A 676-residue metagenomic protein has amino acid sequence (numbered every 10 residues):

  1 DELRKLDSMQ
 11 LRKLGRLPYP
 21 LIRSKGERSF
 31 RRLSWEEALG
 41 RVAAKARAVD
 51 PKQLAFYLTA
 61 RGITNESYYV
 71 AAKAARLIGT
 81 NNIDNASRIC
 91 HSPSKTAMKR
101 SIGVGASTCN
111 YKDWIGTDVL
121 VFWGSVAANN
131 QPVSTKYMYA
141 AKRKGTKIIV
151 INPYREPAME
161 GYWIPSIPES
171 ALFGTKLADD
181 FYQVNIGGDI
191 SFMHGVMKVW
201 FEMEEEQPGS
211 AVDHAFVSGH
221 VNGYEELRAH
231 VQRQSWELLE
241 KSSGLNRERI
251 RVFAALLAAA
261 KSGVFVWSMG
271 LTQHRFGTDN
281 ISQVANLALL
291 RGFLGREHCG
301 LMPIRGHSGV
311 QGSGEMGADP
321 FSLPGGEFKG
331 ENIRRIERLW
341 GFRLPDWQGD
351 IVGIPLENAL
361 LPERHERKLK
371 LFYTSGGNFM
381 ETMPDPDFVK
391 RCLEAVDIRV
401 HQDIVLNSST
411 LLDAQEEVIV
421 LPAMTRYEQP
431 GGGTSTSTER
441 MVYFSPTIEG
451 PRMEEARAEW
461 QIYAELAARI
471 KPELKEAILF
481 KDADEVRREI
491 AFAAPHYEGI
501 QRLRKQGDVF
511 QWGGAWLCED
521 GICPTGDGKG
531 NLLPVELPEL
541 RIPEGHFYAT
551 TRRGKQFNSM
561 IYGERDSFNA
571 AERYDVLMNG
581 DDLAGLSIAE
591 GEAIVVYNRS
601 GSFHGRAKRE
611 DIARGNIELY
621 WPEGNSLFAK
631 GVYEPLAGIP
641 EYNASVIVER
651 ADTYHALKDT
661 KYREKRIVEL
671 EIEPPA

Functional and structural regions predicted by a protein language model:
D1-S29, L39: Low-complexity, highly charged intrinsically disordered N-terminal segments that act as targeting/localization
E2-K5, L11-R12, K142-G145, M159-A260: Long, well-ordered, tryptophan-enriched scaffold segments
K13, A71-P168, H194, K241 (+3 more regions): Extended redox/cofactor-interaction regions of prokaryotic respiratory oxidoreductases
S24-R28, D179, K198, E202-R247 (+5 more regions): N-terminal leader/propeptide and maturation segments of large enzyme subunits in energy/redox metabolism and hydrolases
A38-L54, C109-D118, A141-K144, H230 (+2 more regions): Glycine-rich phosphate/diphosphate-binding loops that line cofactor/substrate pockets in enzymes
L58-Y68, V126-N129, L271-Q273, N378-E381: Gly/Ser/Thr-rich loops at beta-strand to alpha-helix junctions that form or flank small-molecule/cofactor-binding
Y111, I419, Y427-R452, I462-E473 (+1 more regions): Glycine/threonine-rich phosphate-binding loop and adjacent beta-strand/alpha-helix elements that clamp
I448-E449, M453, A458-L503, D566-L577 (+1 more regions): Long, contiguous, secondary-structure-rich segments that constitute the structural scaffold of globular domains
